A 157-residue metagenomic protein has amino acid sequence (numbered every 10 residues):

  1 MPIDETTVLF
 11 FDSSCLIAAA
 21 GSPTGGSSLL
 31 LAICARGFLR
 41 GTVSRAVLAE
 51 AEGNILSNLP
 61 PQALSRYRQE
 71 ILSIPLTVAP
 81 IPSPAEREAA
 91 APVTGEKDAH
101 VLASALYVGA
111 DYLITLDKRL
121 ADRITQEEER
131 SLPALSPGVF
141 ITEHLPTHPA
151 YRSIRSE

Functional and structural regions predicted by a protein language model:
M1-T7, E157: Intrinsically disordered, low-complexity and often Lys/Arg-enriched segments
F10-F11, G21-N58: PIN/NYN-family metal-dependent endoribonuclease catalytic core
S13, R45, L116-K118: Short secondary-structure boundary segments
I33, S104, Q126: Hydrophobic/aromatic ligand-binding patch that stacks against planar heteroaromatic rings of cofactors or nucleotides
A35, I81, S153-E157: Polar low-complexity intrinsically disordered regions
R45, A49-A85: Domain-scale selection of a single, long terminal region that carries the protein's primary operational module
L76-I114, D122: Active-site neighborhoods of divalent-metal-dependent phosphate/nucleic-acid chemistry enzymes
A91, G95, Y112, K118-E157: Acidic, PIN/NYN-like endoribonuclease modules and their adjacent C-terminal/linker elements
